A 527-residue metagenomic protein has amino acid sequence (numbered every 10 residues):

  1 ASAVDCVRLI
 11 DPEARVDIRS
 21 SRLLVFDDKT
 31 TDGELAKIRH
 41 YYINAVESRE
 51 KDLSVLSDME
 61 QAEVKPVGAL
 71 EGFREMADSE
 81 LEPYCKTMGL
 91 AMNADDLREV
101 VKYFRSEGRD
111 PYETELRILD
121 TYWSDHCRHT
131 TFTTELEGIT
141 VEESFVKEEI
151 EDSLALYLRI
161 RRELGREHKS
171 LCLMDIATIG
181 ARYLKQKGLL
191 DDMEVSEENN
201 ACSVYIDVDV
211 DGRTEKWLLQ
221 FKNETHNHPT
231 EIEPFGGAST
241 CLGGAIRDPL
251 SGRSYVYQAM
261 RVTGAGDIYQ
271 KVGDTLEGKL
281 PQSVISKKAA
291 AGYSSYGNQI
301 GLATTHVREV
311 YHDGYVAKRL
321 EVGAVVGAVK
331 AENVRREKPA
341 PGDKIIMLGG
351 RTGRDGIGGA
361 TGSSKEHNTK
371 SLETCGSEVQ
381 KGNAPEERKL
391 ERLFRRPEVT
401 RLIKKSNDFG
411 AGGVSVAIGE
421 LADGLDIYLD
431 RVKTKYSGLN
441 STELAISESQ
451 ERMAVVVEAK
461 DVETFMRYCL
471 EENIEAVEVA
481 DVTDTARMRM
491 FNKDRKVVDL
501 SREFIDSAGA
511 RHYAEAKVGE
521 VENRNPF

Functional and structural regions predicted by a protein language model:
A1-H367, E373-E386, L393-R401, G410 (+7 more regions): Core nucleic-acid recognition elements
Y293, I418, F465: Aromatic/hydrophobic pocket-lining residues that form π-stacking "cages" and hydrophobic walls in ligand
A417-T442: Anionic-ligand anchoring segments at beta-strand to alpha-helix junctions in alpha/beta enzyme folds, i.e., glycine
R452-M453: Short active-site oxyanion
